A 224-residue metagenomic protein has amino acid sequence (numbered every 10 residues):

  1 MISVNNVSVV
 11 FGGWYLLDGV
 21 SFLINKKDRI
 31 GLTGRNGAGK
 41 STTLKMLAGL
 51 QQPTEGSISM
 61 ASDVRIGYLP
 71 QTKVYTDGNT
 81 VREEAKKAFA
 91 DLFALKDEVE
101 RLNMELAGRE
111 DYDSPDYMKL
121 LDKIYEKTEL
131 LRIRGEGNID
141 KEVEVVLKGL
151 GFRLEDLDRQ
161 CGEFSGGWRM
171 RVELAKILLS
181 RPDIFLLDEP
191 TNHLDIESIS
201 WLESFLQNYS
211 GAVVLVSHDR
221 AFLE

Functional and structural regions predicted by a protein language model:
M1-E224: ABC ATP-binding cassette signature C-motif
